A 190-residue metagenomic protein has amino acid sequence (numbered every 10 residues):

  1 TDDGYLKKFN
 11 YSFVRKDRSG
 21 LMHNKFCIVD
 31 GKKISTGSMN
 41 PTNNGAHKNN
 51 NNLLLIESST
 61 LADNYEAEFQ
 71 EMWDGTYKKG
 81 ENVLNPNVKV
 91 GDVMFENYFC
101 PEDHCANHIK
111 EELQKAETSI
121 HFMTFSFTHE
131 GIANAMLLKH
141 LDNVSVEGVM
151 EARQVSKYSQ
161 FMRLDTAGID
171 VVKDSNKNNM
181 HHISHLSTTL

Functional and structural regions predicted by a protein language model:
T1-K115, A135, L141-L190: HKD-type phospholipase D/PLD-like phosphodiesterase module
M123-F125: Glycine-rich anion-binding loop/nest that anchors nucleotide
T128-E130, V155-S156: Active-site environment of divalent metal-dependent phosphoester hydrolases
